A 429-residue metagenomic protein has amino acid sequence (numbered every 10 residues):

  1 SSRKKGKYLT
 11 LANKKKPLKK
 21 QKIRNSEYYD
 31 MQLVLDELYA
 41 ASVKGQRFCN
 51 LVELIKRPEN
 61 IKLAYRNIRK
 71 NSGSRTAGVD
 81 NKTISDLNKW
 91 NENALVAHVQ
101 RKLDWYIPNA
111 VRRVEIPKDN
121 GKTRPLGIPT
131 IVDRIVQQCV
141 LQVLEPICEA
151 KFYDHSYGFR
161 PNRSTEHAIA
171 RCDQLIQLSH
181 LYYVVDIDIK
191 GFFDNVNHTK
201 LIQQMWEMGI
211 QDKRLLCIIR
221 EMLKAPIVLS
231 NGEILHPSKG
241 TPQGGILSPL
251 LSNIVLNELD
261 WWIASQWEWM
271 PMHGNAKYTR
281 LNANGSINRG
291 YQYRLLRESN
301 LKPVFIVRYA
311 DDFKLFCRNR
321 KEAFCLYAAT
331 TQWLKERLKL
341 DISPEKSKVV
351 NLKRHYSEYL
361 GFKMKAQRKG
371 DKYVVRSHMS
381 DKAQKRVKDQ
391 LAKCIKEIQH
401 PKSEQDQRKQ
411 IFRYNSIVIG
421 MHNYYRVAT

Functional and structural regions predicted by a protein language model:
S1-V43, M272-Y291, L295: Intrinsically disordered, low-complexity and often Lys/Arg-enriched segments
P17, N25-I246: Conserved pre-catalytic core of RNA-dependent polymerases
V79, I187-I189, R318-N319, F362 (+1 more regions): Residues immediately flanking
L95, A110, K151-H155, R160 (+3 more regions): Conserved polymerase palm-domain catalytic core
P125-L126, V136-Q137, D194-V196, A264 (+3 more regions): Short helix/loop capping segments that flank catalytic or ligand/cofactor-binding pockets
E145-K151, D260-W261, R426-T429: Short helix-capping/linker segments at secondary-structure and domain boundaries
K224, E233, L338-D406, Q410: A conserved non-catalytic segment of reverse transcriptases and RNA-directed RNA polymerases corresponding to the late
Q410-T429: Non-catalytic, peripheral interaction segments enriched in hydrophobic/basic residues
